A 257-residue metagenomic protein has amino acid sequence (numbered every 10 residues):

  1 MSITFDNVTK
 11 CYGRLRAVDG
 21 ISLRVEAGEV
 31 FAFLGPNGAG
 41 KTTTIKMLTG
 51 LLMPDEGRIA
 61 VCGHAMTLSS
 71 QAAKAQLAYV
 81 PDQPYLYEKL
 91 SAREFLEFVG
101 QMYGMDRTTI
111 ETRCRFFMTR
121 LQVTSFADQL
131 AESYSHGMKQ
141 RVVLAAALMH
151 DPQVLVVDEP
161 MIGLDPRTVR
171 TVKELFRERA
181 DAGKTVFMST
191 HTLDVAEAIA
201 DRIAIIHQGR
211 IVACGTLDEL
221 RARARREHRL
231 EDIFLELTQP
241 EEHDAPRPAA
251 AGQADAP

Functional and structural regions predicted by a protein language model:
G57-L68, A72-A73: Conserved ABC transporter NBD signature motif
E97, Q101, T108-F126: Conserved ABC ATPase "signature" region
L130-Y134: Conserved ABC ATPase signature
D151: Conserved catalytic motifs of ABC-family nucleotide-binding domains
L155-E159: Catalytic Walker B motif of ABC-type/P-loop ATPase nucleotide-binding domains
C214-G215: ABC ATPase "signature
